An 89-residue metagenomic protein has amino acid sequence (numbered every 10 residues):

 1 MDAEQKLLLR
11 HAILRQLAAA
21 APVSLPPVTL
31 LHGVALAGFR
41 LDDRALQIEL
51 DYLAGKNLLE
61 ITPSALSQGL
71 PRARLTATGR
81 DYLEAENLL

Functional and structural regions predicted by a protein language model:
M1-S24, L89: Short alpha-helical segments that sit at the start of domains
V23-V34: Short acidic, hydrophobic short linear motifs in intrinsically disordered regions
H32, I48, D81: DNA-binding alpha-helical recognition surfaces that contact promoter or target DNA
R40-G55: Short amphipathic alpha-helical interaction segments
A54-S64: A short, conserved structural fragment
L66-L75: Minor-groove-contacting beta-hairpin "wing" of winged helix-turn-helix DNA-binding domains
R74-L89: Short, amphipathic alpha-helical interaction segments positioned at domain boundaries
